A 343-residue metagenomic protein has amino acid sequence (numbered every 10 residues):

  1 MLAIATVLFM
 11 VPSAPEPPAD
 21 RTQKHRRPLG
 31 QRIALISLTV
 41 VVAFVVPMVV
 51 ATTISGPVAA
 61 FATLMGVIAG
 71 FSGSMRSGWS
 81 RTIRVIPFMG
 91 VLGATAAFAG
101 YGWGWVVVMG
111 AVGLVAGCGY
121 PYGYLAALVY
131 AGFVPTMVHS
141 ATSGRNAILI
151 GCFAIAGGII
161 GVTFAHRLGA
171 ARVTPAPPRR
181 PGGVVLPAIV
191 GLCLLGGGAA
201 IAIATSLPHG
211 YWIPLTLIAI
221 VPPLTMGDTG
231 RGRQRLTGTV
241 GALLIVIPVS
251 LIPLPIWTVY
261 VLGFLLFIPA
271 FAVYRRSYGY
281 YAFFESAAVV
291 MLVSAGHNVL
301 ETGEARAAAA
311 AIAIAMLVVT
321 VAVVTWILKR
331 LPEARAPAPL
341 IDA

Functional and structural regions predicted by a protein language model:
L2-M89, V321, P339-D342: N-terminal signal-anchor module of multipass membrane proteins
V11-P18, V40-V45, G56-M75, G90 (+5 more regions): Pore- and pathway-forming membrane helices of multi-pass small-molecule/ion transporters and channels
V49-L64, A94-M109, G151-A156, A200-I213 (+1 more regions): Structural signature of hydrophobic alpha-helical transmembrane segments
G144-V162: Alpha-helical transmembrane segments
I160-R172, L317-R330: Membrane-water interface at the C-terminal end of transmembrane alpha helices
L168-P187: Flexible interhelical linker loops that connect adjacent transmembrane helices in multi-pass membrane transporters
L194-L254, T258: Transmembrane helical segments that form the transport core of multi-pass membrane transport proteins
L331-A343: Short, highly charged, low-complexity non-transmembrane loops/tails of multi-pass membrane proteins
